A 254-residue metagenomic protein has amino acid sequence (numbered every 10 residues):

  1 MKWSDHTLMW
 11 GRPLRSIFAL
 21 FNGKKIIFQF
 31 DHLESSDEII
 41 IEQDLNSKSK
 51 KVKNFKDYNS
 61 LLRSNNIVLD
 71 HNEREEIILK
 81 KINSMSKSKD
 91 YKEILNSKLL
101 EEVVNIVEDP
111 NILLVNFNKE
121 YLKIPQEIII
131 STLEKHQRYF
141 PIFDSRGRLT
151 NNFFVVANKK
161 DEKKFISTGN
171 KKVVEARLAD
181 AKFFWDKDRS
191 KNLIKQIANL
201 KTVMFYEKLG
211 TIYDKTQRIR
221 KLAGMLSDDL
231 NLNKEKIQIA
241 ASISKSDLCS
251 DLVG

Functional and structural regions predicted by a protein language model:
M1-G254: Amphipathic alpha-helical "coupling" segments that flank catalytic cores
